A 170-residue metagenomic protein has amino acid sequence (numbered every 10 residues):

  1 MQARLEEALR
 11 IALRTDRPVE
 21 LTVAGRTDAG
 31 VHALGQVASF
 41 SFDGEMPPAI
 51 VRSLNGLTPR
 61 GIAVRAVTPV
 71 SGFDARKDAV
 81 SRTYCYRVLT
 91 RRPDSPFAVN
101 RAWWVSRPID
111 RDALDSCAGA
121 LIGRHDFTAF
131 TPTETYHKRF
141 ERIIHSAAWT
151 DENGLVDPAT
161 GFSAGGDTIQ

Functional and structural regions predicted by a protein language model:
M1-Q170: Structured-RNA-binding interfaces characteristic of tRNA pseudouridine synthases
